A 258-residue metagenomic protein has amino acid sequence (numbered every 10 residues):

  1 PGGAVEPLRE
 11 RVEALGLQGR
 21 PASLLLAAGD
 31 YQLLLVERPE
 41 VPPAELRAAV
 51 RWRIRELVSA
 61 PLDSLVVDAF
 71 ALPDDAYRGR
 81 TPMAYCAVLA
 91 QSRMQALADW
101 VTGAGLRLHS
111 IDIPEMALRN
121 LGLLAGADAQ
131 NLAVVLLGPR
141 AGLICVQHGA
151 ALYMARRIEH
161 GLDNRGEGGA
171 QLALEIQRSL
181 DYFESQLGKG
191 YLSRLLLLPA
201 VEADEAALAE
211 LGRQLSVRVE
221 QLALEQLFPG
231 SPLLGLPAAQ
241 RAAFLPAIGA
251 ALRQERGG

Functional and structural regions predicted by a protein language model:
P1-G258: Hydrophobic/aromatic-enriched cytosolic interaction surfaces used to assemble or bind macromolecules
